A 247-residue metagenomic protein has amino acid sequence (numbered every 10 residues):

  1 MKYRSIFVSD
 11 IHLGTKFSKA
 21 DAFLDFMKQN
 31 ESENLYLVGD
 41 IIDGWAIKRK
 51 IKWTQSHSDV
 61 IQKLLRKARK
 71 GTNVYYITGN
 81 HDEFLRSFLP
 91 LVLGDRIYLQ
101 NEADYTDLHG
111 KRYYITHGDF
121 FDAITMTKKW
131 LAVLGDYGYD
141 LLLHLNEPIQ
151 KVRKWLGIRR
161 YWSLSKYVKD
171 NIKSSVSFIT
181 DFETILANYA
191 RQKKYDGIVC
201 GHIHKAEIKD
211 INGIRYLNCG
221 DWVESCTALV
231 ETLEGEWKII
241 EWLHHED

Functional and structural regions predicted by a protein language model:
M1-S5, Y105-Y114, D210-R215: Beta-strand-turn-beta hairpins that frame and shape the catalytic cleft of phosphate-ester-processing enzymes
K2-R4, T15-L108: Core catalytic region of metal-dependent phosphoesterases/phosphodiesterases, especially metallo-beta-lactamase-like
R4-H12, A46-K50, Y167-S174: Short, basic, glycine/proline-bearing loop/turn elements
S5-V8, Y36, Y75, Y113 (+1 more regions): Hydrophobic "anchor" residues on beta-strands that sit immediately upstream of conserved functional sites
S9, V38-D40, G79, T116 (+1 more regions): Active-site flanking residues adjacent to catalytic metal/cofactor-binding acidic residues
I11-G14, H244: Short polar catalytic/cofactor-binding loops
V92-R96, Q100-N101, Y114, D119 (+2 more regions): Conserved beta-sheet core of the metallophosphoesterase superfamily
T116-F182: Active-site-proximal loop/helix segment associated with metal-binding centers of metalloenzymes
